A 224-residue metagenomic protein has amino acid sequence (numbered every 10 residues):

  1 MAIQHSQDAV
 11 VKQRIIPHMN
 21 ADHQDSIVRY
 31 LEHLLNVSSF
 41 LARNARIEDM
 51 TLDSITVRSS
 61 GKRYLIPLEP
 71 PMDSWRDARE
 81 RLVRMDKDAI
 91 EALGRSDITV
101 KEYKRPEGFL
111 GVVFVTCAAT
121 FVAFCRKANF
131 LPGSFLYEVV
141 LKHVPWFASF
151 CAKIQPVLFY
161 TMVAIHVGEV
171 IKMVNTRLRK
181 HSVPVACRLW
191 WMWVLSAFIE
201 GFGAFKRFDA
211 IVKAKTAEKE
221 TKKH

Functional and structural regions predicted by a protein language model:
A2-H224: Aromatic-rich, lipid-facing transmembrane alpha helices and their immediate juxtamembrane interface loops in integral
